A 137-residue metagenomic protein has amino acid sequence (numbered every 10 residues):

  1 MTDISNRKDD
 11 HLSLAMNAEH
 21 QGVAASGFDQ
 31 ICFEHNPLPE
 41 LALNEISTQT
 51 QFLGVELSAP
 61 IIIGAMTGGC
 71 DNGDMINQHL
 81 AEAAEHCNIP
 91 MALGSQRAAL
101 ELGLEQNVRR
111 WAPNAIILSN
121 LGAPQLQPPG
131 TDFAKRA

Functional and structural regions predicted by a protein language model:
M1-L53, L57: An N-cap/entry alpha-helix motif that binds or orients negatively charged groups
L43-E45, N72-N77: Short, glycine/acidic-enriched capping/hinge loops at junctions between secondary-structure elements
L53-E56, R109-P113: Solvent-exposed alpha-helices and their adjacent loops that cap or buttress functional pockets in soluble metabolic
I61-G64, I89-G94, A115-L121: Hydrophobic faces of well-ordered beta-strands that scaffold small-molecule active sites in alpha/beta enzyme cores
M66-G68, Q96-A98, N120-L126: Active-site beta-loop-alpha junctions enriched in small/polar residues
N72-M75, R97-A112, L126-F133: Active-site-adjacent beta->alpha loops and helix N-cap segments on the catalytic face of soluble alpha/beta enzymes
H79-S95: Catalytic domains of carbohydrate-active enzymes, especially glycoside hydrolases
A81-H86, W111-P113, I117, Q125-A137: Alpha/beta enzyme core
